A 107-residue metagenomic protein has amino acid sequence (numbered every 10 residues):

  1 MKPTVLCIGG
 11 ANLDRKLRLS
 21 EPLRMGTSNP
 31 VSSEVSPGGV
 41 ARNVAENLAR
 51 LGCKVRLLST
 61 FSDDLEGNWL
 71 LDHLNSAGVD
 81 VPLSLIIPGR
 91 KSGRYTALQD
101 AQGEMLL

Functional and structural regions predicted by a protein language model:
M1-L58, L65-W69, S76-V79, Y95: Glycine-rich phosphate/adenosyl-contacting loop at the front of the ribokinase-like
K2, K91-G93, G103: A structure-centric signal for secondary-structure junctions around beta-strands
N12, S62, D100-G103: Short, glycine/serine-rich, charged loops/turns that create anion-binding and catalytic segments at active sites
S62-D63, P88: Conserved beta-strand edge residues that scaffold enzyme active sites
H73-R90: A glycine-rich helix N-cap at a beta->alpha junction
I86-I87, A97-L107: Conserved phosphate-binding/catalytic loop of the ribokinase/pfkB sugar-kinase fold
